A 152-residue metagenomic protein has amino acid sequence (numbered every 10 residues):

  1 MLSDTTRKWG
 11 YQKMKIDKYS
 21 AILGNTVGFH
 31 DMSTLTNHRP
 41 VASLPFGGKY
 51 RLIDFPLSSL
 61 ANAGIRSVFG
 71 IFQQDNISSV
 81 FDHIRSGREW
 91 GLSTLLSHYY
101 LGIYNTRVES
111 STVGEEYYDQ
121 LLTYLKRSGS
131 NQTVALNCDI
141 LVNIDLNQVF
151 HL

Functional and structural regions predicted by a protein language model:
L2, T6-S43, S58, I65: N-terminal nucleotide-binding beta1-loop-alpha1 segment
S20, V68-F69, V134: A structural signal for isolated positions on well-ordered beta-strands in alpha/beta enzyme cores
L23-V27, F72-Q73, L136-D139: Structural motif
G48, Q74-D75: Short beta->alpha linker loops
K49-G70: A short, N-terminal amphipathic alpha-helix
S58, I77-S78, R85, N143-H151: Short alpha-helix within the catalytic core of nucleotide-sugar-dependent glycosyltransferases
I77-L101: Acidic donor-binding segment of Leloir-type glycosyltransferases
S97-L152: Conserved beta-loop-beta/alpha segment of the NTase-like Rossmann-fold superfamily that binds/positions NTPs
